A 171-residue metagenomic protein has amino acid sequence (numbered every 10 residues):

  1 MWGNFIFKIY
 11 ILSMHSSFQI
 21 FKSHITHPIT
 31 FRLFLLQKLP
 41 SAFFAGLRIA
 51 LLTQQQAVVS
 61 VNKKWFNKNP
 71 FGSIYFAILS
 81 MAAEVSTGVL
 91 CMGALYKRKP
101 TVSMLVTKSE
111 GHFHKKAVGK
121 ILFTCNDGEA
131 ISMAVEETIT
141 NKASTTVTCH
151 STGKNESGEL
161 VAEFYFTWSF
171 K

Functional and structural regions predicted by a protein language model:
I9-F44, F66, P70: Alpha-helical membrane-targeting segments
S13-S23, A117-V118, G128-K171: HotDog/MaoC-like acyl-thioester-processing domains
F43-R48, T107-F113, A134-E136: Short structured motifs
F44-I74: Catalytic strand-loop segment that frames the active site of acyl-thioester-processing enzymes
A77-R98: Active-site helix/loop of acyl-thioester processing domains in fatty-acid/polyketide metabolism, spanning hotdog-fold
C91-E129: Hydrophobic beta-strand-centered segment that forms part of the acyl-chain substrate-binding groove
